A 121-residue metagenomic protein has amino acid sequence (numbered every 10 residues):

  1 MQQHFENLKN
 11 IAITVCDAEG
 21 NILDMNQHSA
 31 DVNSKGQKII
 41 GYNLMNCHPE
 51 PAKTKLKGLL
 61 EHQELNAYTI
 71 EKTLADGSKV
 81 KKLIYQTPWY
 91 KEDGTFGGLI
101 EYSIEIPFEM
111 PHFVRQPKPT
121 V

Functional and structural regions predicted by a protein language model:
M1-S29: Sensory modules in modular signal-transduction proteins
H28-R115: Sensory/regulatory domains in signal-transduction proteins
P117-V121: Non-catalytic regulatory/interaction regions at protein termini and inter-domain linkers
